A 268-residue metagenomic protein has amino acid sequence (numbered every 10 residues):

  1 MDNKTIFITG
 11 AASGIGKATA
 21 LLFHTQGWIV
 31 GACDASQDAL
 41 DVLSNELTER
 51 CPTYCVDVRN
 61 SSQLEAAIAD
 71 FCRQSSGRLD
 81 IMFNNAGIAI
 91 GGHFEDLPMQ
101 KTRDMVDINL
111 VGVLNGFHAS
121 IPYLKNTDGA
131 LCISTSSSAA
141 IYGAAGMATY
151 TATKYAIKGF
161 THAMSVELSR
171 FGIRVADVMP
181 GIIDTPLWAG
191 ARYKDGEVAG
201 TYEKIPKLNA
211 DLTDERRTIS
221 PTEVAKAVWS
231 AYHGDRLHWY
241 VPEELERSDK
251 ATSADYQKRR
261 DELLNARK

Functional and structural regions predicted by a protein language model:
A12-S13: Conserved glycine-rich cofactor-binding loop
V56-A66, M99: The beta1-alpha1 cofactor-binding region of Rossmann-like NAD(H)/NADP(H)-dependent oxidoreductases
H93-F94, P98-V106: Substrate-binding pocket helix/loop in short-chain dehydrogenase/reductase
F117, T153: Active-site helix of classical SDR
P122, V166-S169: Alpha-helical segment proximal to the catalytic Tyr-Lys
S137: Residue(s) in the substrate-gating loop at a strand-loop-helix junction that position the organic substrate next
R170-Y240: SDR active-site lid
